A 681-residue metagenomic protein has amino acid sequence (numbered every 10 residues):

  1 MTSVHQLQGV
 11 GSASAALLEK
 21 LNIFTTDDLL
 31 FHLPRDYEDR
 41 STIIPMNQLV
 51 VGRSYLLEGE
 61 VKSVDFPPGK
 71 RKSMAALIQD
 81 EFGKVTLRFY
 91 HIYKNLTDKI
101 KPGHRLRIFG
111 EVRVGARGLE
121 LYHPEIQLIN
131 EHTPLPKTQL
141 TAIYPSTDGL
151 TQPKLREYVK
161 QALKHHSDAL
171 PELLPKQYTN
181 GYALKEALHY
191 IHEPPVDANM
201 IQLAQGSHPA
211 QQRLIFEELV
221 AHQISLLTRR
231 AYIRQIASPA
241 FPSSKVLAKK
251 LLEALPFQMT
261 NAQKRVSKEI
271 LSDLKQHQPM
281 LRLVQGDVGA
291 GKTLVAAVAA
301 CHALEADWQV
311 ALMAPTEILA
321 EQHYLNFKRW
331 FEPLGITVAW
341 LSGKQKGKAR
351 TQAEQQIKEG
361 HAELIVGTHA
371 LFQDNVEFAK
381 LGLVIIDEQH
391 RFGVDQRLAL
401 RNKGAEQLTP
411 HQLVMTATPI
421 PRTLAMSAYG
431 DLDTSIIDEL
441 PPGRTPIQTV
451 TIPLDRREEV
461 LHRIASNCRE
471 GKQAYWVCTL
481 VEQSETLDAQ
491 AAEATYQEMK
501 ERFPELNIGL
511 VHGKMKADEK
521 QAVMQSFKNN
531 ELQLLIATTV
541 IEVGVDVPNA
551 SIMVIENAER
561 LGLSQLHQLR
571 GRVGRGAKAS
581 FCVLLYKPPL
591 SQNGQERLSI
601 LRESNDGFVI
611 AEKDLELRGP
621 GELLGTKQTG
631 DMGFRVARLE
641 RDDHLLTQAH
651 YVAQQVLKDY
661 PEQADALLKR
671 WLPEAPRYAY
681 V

Functional and structural regions predicted by a protein language model:
H32-K62: OB-fold nucleic-acid-binding modules
E60, E111-V112, A558, R572: Short, surface-exposed secondary-structure boundary micro-motifs
P67-A254, D659: Upstream accessory/linker segments immediately N-terminal to the RecA-like ATPase cores of bacterial MutS and a subset
F257-M280, L294: N-terminal pre-P-loop "Q-motif" helix
R265, P279-S599, Q655, D659-Q663: Inter-lobe coupling/hinge segments of SF2-like helicase ATPases
A577, F581, P589-V681: C-terminal accessory region of SF2 helicases/translocases
